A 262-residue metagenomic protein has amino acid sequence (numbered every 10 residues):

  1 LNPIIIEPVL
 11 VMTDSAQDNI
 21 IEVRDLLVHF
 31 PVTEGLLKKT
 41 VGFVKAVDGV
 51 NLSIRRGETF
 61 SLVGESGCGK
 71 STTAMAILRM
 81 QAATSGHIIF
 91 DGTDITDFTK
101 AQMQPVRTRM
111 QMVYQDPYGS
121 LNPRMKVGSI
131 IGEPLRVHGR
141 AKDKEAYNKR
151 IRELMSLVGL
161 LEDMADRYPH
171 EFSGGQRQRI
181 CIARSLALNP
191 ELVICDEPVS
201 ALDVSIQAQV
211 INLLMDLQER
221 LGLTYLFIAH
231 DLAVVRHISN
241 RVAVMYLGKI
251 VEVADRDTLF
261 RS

Functional and structural regions predicted by a protein language model:
P31-T40, A82-A83, D97-A101, M125-A146 (+2 more regions): ABC-type ATPase nucleotide-binding domains, specifically the catalytic core motifs of the NBD
V63-G64: The feature captures the beta-strand-to-loop junction immediately N-terminal to the Walker
L78: Helix-to-loop junction immediately C-terminal to a conserved catalytic motif
G86-D94, V106: Conserved ABC transporter NBD signature motif
D94, E145-D163: Conserved ABC ATPase "signature" region
Y168-F172, Q176: Conserved ABC ATPase signature
E191, P198, L202, I206-S262: P-loop NTP-binding/switch modules centered on Walker-like glycine-rich loops
